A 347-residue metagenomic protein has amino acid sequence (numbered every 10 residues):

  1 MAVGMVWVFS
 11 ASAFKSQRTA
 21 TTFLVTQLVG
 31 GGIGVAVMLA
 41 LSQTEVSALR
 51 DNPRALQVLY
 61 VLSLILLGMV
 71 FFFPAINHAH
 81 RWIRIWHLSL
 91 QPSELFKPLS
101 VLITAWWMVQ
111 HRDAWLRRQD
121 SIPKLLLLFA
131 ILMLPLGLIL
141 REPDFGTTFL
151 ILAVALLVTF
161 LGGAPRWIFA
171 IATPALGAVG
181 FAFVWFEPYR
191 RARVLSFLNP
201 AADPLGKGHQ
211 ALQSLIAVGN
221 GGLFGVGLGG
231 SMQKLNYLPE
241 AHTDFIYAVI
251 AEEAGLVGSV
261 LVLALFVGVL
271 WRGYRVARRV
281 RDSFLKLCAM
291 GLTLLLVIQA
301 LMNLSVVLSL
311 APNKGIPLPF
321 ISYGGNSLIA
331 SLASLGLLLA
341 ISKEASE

Functional and structural regions predicted by a protein language model:
M1-A2, V6-S10, S16-Q210, A248-S309 (+1 more regions): Hydrophobic alpha-helical transmembrane segments of multi-pass inner membrane proteins, especially in bacterial systems
S12, I171, G229-G230, L263 (+2 more regions): Proline- and acidic/polar-enriched loop/turn elements at helix boundaries
A13, Q43, A155, G230 (+2 more regions): N-terminal low-complexity, intrinsically disordered patches enriched in charged
W86-F96, E142-P143, G222-G227, I316-A330: Glycine/serine-rich anion-binding loops at beta->alpha junctions that coordinate negatively charged ligand groups
D144-F149, V226-S231, A241-T243, V260 (+3 more regions): Transmembrane helix boundary and interhelical junction motifs in multipass membrane proteins
S196, P200-T243, A254-G258: TM-adjacent membrane-interface loops and short helices in multi-pass inner/ER membrane proteins
L301-E347: A juxtamembrane structural motif centered on a specific transmembrane helix
